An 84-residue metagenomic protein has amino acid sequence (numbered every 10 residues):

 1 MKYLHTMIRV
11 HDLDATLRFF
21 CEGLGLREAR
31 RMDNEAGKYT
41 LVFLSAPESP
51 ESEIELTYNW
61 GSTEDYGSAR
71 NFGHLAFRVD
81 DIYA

Functional and structural regions predicted by a protein language model:
M1-L4: Extreme N-terminal starter segment of soluble prokaryotic enzymes
M7-E51: Core segments of cupin and vicinal oxygen chelate
H11-D14, T63-A84: Vicinal oxygen chelate
S49-P50, W60-T63: Active-site/binding-pocket entry motifs
